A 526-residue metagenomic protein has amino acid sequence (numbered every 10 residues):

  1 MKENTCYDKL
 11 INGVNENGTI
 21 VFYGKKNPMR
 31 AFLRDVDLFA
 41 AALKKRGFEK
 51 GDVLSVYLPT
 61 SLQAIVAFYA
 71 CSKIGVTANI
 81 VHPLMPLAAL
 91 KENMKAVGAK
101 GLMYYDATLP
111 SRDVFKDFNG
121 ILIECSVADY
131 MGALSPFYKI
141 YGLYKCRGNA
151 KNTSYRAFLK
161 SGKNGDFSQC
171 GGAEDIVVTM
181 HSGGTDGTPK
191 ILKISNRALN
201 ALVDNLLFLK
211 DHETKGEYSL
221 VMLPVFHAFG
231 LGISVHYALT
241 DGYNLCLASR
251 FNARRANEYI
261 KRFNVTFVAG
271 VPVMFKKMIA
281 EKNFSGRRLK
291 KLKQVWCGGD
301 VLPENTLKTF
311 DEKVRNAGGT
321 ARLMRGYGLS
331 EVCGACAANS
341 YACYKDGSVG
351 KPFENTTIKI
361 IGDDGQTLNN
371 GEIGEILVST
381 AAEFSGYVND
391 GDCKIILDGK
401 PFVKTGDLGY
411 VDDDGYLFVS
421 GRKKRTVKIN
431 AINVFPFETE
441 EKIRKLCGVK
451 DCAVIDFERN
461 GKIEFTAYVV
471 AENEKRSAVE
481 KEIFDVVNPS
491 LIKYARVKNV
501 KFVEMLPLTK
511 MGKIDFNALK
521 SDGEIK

Functional and structural regions predicted by a protein language model:
K25, A40-A88, M222, N433 (+1 more regions): Conserved AMP-binding/adenylate-forming
P28-R30, S168, V177-A201: Conserved AMP-binding A3 loop
F32-F39, N164, L192-E213, S249 (+2 more regions): Conserved structural elements of the adenylate-forming
A64, M85, E92, Y104 (+5 more regions): AMP-binding/adenylate-forming catalytic core of the ANL superfamily
N200-Y218, F226-A269, E281-K282: Conserved AMP-binding/adenylation subdomain of ANL enzymes
T266-A269, I279-K345, T357: Gly/Ser/Thr-rich phosphate-binding loop
K351-N355, Q366-I396, I432-V434: Conserved ATP/PPi-binding loop(s) of AMP-dependent carboxylate-activating enzymes
L491-I514: AMP-binding/adenylate-forming catalytic domain of the ANL superfamily
